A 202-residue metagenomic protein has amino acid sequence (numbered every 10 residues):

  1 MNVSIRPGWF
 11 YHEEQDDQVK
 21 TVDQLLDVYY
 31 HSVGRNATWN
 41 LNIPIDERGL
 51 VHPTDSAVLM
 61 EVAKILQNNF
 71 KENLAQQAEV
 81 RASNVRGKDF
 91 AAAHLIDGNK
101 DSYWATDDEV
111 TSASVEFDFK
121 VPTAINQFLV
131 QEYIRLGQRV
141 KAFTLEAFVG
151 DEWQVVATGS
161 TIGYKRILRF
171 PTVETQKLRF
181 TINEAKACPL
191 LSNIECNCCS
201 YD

Functional and structural regions predicted by a protein language model:
N2-F90, W104, N126-Q127, Q131-E132 (+2 more regions): Carbohydrate-binding surfaces of carbohydrate-active enzymes
L26-H31, E116-F117, R169: Short, surface-exposed beta-strand/loop micro-motifs that present aromatic residues
M60-I125, Q131-R139, T158, I162-Y164 (+3 more regions): Disordered, acidic Ser/Thr/Pro-rich linker "stalks" and the adjacent N-terminal cap of the next globular domain
Q127, K177-R179: Short, conserved beta-strand segments of beta-strand-rich sandwich/propeller modules, principally
Q138-D151: Short, surface-exposed beta-strand/strand-loop-strand elements in extracellular ectodomains
R166-K177: Short, surface-exposed tryptophan/glycine-enriched loops that mediate extracellular molecular recognition
T181-C188: Short beta-strand-plus-loop segments that form exposed binding edges in beta-rich domains
